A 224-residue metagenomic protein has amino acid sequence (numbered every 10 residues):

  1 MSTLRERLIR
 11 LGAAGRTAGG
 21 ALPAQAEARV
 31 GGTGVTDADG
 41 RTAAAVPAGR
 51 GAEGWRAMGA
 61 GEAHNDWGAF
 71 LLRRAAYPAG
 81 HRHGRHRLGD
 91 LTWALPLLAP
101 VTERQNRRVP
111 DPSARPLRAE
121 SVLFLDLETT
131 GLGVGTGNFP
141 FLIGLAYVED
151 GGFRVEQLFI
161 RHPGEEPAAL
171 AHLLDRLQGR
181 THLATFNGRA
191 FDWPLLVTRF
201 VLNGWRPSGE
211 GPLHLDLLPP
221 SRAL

Functional and structural regions predicted by a protein language model:
M1-R118: N-terminal accessory regions of nucleic-acid-interacting proteins
A45-G49, L97-P100, R115-V122, L132 (+2 more regions): Short linear motifs at secondary-structure transitions and domain/linker junctions
G51-W55, Q105-R107, V122-D126, F141 (+1 more regions): Short amphipathic alpha-helical surface micro-motifs
T92-D111, T129-G131, V201-L218: Short, charge-rich amphipathic segments
P110-H182: Conserved RNase H-like, two-metal-ion catalytic cores of nucleic-acid enzymes
G152-L224: Conserved DEDDh/DEDDy metal-dependent 3′-5′ exonuclease domain
